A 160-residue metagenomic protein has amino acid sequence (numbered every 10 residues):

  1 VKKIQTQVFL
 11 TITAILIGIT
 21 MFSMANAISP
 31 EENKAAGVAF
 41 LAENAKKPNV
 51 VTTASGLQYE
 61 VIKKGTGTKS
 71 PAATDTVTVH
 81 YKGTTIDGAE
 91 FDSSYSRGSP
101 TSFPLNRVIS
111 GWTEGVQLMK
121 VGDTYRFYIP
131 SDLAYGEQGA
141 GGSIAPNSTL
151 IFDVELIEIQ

Functional and structural regions predicted by a protein language model:
V1-Q160: Cross-family detector of peptidyl-prolyl cis-trans isomerase
